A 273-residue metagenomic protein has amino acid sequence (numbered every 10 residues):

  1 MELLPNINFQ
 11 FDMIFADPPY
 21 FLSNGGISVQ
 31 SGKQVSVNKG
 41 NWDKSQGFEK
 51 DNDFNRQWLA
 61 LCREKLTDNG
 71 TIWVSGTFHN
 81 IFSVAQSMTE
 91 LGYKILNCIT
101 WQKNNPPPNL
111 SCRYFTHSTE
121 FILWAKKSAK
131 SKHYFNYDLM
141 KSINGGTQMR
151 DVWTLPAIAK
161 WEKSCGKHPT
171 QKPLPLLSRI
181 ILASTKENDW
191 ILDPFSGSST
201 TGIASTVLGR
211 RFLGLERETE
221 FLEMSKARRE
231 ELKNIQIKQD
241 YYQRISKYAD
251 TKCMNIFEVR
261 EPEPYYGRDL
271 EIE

Functional and structural regions predicted by a protein language model:
M1-M224, E261, L270-E273: Core catalytic lobe of class I
M1-P5, K226-G267: S-adenosyl-L-methionine
